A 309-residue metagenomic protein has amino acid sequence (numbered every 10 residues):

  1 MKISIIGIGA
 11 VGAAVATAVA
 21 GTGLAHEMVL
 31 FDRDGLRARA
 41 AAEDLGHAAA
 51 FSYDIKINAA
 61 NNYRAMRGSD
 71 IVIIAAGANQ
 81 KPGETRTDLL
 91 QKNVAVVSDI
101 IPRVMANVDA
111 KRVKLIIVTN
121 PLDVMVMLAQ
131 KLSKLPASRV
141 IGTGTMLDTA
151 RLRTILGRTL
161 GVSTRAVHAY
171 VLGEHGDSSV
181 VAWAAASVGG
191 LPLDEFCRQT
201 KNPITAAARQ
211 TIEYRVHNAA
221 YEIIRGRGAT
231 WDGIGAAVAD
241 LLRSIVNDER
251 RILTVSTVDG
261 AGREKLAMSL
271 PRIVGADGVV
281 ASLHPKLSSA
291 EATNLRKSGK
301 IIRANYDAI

Functional and structural regions predicted by a protein language model:
M1-A41, S288: NAD(P)+-binding Rossmann beta1-loop-alpha1 motif at the extreme N-terminus of oxidoreductases
K2, D70-I71, K114: Structural motif
T17-G21, E43, H47, P102 (+2 more regions): Short, well-ordered alpha-helices that flank and scaffold nucleotide-derived cofactor binding pockets
E27, F31-S69, E84, D307-A308: Conserved N-terminal Rossmann-fold NAD(P) cofactor-binding segment
V72-I74, I117-V118: Redox-cofactor binding/interface segments in oxidoreductases and associated redox assembly factors
A76-A78: Conserved NAD(P)H cofactor-binding loop of Rossmann-fold oxidoreductase domains
T85-T154: Rossmann-like NAD(P)(H) cofactor-binding subdomain of soluble oxidoreductases
S133-R139, T149-I309: C-terminal substrate-binding/catalytic lobe of Rossmann-fold NAD(P)-dependent dehydrogenases
